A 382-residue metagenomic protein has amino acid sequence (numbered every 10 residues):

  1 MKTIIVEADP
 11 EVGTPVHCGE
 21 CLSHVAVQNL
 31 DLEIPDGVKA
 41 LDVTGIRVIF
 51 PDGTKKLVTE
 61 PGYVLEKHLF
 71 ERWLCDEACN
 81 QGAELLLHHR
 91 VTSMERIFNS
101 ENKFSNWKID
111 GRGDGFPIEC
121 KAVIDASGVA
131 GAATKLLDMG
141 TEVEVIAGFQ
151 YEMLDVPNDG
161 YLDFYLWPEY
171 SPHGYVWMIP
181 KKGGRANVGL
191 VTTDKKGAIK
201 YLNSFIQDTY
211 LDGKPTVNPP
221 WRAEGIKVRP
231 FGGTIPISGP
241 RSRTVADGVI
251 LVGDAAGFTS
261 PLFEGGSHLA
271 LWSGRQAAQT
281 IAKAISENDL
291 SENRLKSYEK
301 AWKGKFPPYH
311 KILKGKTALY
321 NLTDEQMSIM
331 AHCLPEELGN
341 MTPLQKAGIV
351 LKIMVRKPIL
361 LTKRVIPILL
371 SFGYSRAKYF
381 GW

Functional and structural regions predicted by a protein language model:
M1-V16: Glycine-rich FAD pyrophosphate-binding loop
I5, V123, V252: Generic enzyme active-site microenvironment
D9-V12, T54-K56, G184-A186, A256-T259: A short, flexible beta-alpha/helix-coil linker loop
V25-E77: A conserved beta-strand/loop capping segment in the N-terminal third of enzymes that catalyze redox or closely related
V64, V91-S93, K196-T280, I285-S286 (+1 more regions): FAD/FMN-dependent oxidoreductases across multiple families
W73, E77-A223, P236, P240-R241 (+1 more regions): Predominantly flavin-linked oxidoreductase catalytic cores and closely associated redox partners
A282-W382: C-terminal helical "tail/cap" subdomain of flavin- and related membrane-associated enzymes
